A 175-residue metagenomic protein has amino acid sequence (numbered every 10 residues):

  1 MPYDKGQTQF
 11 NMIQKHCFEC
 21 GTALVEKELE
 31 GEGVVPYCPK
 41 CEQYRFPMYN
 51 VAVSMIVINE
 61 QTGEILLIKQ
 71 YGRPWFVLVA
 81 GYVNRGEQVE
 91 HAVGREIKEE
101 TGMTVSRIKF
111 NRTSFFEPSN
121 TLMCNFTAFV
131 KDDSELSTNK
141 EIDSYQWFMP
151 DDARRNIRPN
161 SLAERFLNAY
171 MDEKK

Functional and structural regions predicted by a protein language model:
M1-Q14, F166-K174: A broadly conserved sequence feature marking short terminus-proximal activation segments in nucleic acid-centric
M1-T8, C17-L29: Short, intrinsically disordered, charge-biased short linear motifs at domain edges
G6-Q7, I56-E99: Conserved Nudix-box catalytic region and its N-terminal flanking loop in Nudix hydrolases and closely related
Q14-H16, V35: Residues immediately within or flanking Cys/His clusters that coordinate Zn2+ in small zinc-binding modules
H16, I56, L67, N125-T127 (+1 more regions): Conserved hydrophobic/aromatic beta-strand scaffold that supports enzyme active sites
T22, G33-V35, P39-I65, Y82: Conserved N-terminal beta-strand and adjoining loop/helix that marks the start of the Nudix/MutT-like hydrolase domain
P47, W75, E117-N120: Short glycine/serine/proline-enriched coil/turn segments at secondary-structure junctions
V83-R107, R112-A169, K174: Unchanged
